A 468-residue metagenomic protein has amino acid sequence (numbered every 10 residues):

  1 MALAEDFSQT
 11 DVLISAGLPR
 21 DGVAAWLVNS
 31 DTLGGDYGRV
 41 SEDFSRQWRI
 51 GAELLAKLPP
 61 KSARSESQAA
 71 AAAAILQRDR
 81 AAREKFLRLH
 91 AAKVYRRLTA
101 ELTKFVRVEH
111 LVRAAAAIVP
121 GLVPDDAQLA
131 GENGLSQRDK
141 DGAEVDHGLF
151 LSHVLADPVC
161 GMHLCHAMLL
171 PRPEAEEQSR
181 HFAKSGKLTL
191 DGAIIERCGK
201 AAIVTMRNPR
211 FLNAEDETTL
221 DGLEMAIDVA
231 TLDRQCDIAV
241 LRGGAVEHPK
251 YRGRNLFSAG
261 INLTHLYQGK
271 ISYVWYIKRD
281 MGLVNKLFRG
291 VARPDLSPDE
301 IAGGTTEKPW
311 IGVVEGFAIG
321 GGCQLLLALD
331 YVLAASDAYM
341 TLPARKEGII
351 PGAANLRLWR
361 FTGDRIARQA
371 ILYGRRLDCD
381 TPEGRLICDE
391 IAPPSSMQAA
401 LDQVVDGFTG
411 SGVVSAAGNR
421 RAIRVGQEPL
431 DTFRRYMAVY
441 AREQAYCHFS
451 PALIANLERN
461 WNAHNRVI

Functional and structural regions predicted by a protein language model:
M1-G199, D378, G410-I468: C-terminal alpha-helix plus adjacent terminal tail
S41, A69-A72, R80, R107-D139 (+1 more regions): Glycine-rich beta-to-alpha active-site loop
A183-D191, R210, A226-A230: DNA-contacting interfaces and partner/effector-binding or oligomerization modules in DNA-centric proteins
E196-D221, V246, Y251: STAS-typified acidic loop motif
V204, G222-T306, I311, Y331 (+2 more regions): A structural preference for short, pocket-lining loop segments at secondary-structure junctions
V204, L241, N262, L325-L326 (+2 more regions): Hydrophobic/aromatic residues within transmembrane alpha-helices of multi-pass small-molecule transporters
P298-V413: Crotonase-fold acyl-CoA enzyme core
